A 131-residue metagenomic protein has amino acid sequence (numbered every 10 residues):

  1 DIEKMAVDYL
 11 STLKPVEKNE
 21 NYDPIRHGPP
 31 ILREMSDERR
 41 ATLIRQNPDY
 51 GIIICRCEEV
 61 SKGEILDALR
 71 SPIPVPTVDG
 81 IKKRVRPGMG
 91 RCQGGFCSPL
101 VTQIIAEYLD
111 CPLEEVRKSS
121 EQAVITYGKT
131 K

Functional and structural regions predicted by a protein language model:
D1-R91, G95-K131: Helix-rich C-terminal "cap"/substrate-channel and partner-interaction subdomain that packs against the flavin-binding
